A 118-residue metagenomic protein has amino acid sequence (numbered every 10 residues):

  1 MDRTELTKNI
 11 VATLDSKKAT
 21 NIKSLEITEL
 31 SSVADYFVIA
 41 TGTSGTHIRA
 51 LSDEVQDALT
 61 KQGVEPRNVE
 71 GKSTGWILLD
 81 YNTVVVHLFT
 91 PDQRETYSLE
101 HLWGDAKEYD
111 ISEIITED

Functional and structural regions predicted by a protein language model:
M1-V33, G45-I77, V84, P91-E95 (+1 more regions): Polybasic/polar functional segments that serve as interface/processing modules
D35-F37: Catalytic metal-binding acidic patch
I39-T41: Short hydrophobic/aromatic beta-strand micro-patches that form the beta-sheet surface supporting nucleotide- or nucleic
